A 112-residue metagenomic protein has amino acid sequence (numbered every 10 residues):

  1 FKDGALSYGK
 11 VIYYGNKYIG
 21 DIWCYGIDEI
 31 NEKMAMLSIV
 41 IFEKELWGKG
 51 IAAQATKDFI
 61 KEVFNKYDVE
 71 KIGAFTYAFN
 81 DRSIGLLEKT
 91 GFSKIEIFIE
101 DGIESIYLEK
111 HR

Functional and structural regions predicted by a protein language model:
F1-S7: Active-site rim helix/loop that mediates acceptor-substrate recognition in acyltransferases
S7-R112: Acyl-donor (CoA/ACP) binding surface of acyl/acetyltransferases
